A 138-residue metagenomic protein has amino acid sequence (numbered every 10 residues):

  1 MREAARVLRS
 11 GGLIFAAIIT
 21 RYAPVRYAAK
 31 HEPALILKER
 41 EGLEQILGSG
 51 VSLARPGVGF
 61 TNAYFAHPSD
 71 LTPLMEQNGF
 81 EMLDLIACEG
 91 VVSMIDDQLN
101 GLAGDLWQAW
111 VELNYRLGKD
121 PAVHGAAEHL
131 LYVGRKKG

Functional and structural regions predicted by a protein language model:
M1-L13: A short glycine-rich, Lys/Arg-flanked "PGG" loop and its adjoining helix->strand segment in the class I
R2, S69-T72, V111: Generic alpha-helical structural signal
V7, R21, N78-E81: Phosphate/oxyanion-binding loops and surfaces in catalytic or ligand/nucleic-acid-binding neighborhoods
L13-I46: Conserved class I S-adenosyl-L-methionine
E39-A54, S93-G104: Accessory recognition modules or surfaces
R55-D70: Acceptor-substrate binding/catalytic loop of class I
L74-G138: C-terminal lobe and adjacent flexible extensions of AdoMet/dcAdoMet transferase-like proteins
